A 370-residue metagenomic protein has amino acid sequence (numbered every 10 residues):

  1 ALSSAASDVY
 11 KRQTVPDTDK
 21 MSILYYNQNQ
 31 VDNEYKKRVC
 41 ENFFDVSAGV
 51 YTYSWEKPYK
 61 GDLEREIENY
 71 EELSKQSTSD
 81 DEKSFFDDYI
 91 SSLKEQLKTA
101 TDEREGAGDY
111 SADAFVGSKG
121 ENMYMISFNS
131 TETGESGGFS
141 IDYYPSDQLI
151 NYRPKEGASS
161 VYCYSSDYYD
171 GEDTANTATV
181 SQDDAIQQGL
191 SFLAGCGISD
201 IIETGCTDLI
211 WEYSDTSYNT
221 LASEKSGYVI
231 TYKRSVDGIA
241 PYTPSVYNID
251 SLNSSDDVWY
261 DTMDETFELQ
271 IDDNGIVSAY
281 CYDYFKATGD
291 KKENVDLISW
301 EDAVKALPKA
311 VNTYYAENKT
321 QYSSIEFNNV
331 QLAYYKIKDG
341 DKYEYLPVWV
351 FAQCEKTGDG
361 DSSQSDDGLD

Functional and structural regions predicted by a protein language model:
A1-V258: Preferential activation on post-signal-peptide N-terminal prodomains/segments of secreted or lumenal proteins
Y169, A185-D361: Segments that shape or occlude catalytic/ligand-binding pockets
G360-D370: C-terminal structured interaction module
